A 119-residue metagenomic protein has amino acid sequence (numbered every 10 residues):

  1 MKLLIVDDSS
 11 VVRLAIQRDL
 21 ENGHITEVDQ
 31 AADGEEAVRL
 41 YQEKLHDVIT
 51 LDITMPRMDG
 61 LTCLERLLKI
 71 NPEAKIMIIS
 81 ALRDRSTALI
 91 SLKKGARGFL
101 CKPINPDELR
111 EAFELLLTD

Functional and structural regions predicted by a protein language model:
S10-D29: Two-component/phosphorelay signaling modules centered on CheY-like receiver
D33-E36, D59-T62: Acidic catalytic/metal-coordinating carboxylates
K44-T50: Active-site beta3 strand of CheY-like receiver
M55: Receiver (REC) domain active-site loop signature in two-component systems and cognate sites in sensor histidine kinases
L82-R83: Short, conserved "switch-loop" micro-motifs in signal-transduction and mechanochemical regulators
I104-E114: C-terminal output helix
